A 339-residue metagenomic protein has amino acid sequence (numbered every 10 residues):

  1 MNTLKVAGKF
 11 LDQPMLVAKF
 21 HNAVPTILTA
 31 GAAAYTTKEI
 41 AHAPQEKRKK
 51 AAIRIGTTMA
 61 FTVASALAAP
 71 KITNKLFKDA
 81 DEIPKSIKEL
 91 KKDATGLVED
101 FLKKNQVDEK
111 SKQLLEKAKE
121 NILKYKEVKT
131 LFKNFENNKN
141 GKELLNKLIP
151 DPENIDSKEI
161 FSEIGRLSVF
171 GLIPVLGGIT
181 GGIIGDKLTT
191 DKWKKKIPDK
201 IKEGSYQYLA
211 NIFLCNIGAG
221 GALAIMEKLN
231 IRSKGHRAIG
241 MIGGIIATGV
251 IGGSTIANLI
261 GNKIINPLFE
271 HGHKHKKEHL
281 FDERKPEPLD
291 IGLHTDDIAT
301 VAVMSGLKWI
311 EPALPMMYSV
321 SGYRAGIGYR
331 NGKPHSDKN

Functional and structural regions predicted by a protein language model:
M1-N339: Glycine-rich, hydrophobic membrane-spanning regions of integral membrane proteins that mediate transport
